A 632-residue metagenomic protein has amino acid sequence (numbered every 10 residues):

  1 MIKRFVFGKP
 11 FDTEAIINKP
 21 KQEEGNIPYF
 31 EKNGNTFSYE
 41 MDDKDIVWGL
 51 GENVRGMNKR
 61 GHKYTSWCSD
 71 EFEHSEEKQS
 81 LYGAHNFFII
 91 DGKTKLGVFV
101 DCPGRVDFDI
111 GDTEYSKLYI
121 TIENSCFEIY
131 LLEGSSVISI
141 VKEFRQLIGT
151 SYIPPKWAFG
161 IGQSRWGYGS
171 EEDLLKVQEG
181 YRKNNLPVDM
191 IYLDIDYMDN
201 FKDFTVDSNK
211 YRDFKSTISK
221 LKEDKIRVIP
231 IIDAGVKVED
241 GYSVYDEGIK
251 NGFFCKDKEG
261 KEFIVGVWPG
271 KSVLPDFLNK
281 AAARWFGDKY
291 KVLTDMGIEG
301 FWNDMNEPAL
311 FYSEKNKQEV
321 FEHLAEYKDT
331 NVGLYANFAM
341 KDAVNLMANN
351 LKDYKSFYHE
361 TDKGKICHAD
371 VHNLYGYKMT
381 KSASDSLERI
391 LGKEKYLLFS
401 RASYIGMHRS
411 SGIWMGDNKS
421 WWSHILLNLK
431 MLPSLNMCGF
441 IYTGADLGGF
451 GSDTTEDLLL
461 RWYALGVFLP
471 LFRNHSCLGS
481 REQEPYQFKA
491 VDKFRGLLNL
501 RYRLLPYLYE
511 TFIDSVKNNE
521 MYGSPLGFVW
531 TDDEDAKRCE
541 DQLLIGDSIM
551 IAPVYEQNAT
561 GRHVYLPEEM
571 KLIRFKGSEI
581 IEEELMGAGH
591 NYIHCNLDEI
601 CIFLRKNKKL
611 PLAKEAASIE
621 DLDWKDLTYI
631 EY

Functional and structural regions predicted by a protein language model:
M1-P155, R165-G167, E171, Q178-K183 (+4 more regions): Catalytic and substrate-binding clefts that recognize carbohydrates or anionic sugar/phosphate headgroups
E31, M41, L50-E52, D91 (+13 more regions): Glycine-rich, histidine-containing beta strand-loop boundary motifs that form or position
K63-C68, L81-A84, L175, A283 (+4 more regions): Short, hydrophobic/amphipathic alpha-helical packing segments that form internal helix faces or helix-helix interfaces
E73-E76, A84-N86, I148-T150, V177-G180 (+10 more regions): Generic recognition of flexible, low-complexity loop/linker segments
Y82-N86, K93-K95, P103-R105, C126 (+10 more regions): Extracellular structured ligand-interaction cores
F87, F144, Y181, L221 (+5 more regions): A residue-level signal for conserved active-site and pocket-lining positions in enzyme catalytic cores
P187-F494, V529-W530: Aromatic- and carboxylate-enriched substrate-binding clefts and catalytic-loop regions of carbohydrate-active enzymes
L374, T380-Y396, A402-I413, L427-M431 (+2 more regions): Catalytic core of carbohydrate-active enzymes
